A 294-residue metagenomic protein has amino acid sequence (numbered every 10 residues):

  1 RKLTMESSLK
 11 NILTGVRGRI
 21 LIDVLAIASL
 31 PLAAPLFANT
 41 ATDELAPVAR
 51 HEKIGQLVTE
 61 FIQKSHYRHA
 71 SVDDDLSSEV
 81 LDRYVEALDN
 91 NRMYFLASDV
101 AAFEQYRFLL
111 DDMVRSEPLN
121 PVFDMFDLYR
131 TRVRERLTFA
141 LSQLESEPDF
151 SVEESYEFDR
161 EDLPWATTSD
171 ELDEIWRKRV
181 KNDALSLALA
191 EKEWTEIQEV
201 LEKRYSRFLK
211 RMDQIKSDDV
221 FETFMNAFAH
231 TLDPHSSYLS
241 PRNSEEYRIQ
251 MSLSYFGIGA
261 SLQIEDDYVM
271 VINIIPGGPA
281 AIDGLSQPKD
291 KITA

Functional and structural regions predicted by a protein language model:
R1-R17: N-terminal secretory signal peptides that target proteins for export/translocation
N11-G15, L30, A280, A294: Compositionally biased, low-complexity repeat tracts
I22-P35: Bacterial N-terminal signal peptides
F37-A294: Flexible, low-complexity junctional segments that flank or bridge functional domains
